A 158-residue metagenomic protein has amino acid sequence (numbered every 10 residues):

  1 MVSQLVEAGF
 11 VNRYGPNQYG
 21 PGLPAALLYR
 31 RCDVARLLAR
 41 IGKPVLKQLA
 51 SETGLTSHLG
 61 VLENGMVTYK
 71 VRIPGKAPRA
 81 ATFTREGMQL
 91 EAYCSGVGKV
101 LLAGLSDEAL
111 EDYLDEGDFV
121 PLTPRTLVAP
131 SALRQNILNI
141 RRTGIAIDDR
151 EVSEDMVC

Functional and structural regions predicted by a protein language model:
M1-A8, I140: Basic amphipathic alpha-helical segments that dock to polyanions
S3, K99-A103, L138: Generic alpha-helical structural context detector
L5-P16, G20: Beta-hairpin "wing" of winged helix-turn-helix
G20-E116: Amphipathic alpha-helical effector-binding/dimerization core of metabolite-sensing transcriptional regulators
R125-C158: Extended hydrophobic
